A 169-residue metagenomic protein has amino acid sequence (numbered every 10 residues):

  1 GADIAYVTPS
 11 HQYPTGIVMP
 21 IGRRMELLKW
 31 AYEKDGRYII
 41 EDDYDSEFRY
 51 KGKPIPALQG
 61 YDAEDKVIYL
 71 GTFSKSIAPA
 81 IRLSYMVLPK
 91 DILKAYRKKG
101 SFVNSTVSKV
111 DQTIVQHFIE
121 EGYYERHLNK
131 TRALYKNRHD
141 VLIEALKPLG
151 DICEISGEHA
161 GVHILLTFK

Functional and structural regions predicted by a protein language model:
G1-K169: PLP-dependent class I/II
